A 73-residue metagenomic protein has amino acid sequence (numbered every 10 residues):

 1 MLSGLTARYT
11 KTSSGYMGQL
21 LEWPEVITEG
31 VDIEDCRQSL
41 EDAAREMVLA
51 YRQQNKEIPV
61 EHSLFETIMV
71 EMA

Functional and structural regions predicted by a protein language model:
M1-T6, Q38-A73: Short, charged, surface-exposed hinge/linker loops at domain edges that act as mobile lids or interdomain connectors
L5, Y16, V26-T28: Structural detector for hydrophobic anchor residues on beta-strands
Y9-L21: Short aromatic-glycine-(Arg/Gly/Cys) micro-motifs in beta-strand/loop hairpins
K11-S14, V26, Y51: Short glycine- and Lys/Arg-enriched binding-loop motifs that mark or flank ligand-binding interfaces
S13, V31, Q38-S39: An amphipathic alpha-helix/helix-turn recognition signal
E22-P24, N55: Conserved acidic functional residues
P24-D35: A short, exposed loop/beta-hairpin motif centered on an aromatic-Gly-Thr core
